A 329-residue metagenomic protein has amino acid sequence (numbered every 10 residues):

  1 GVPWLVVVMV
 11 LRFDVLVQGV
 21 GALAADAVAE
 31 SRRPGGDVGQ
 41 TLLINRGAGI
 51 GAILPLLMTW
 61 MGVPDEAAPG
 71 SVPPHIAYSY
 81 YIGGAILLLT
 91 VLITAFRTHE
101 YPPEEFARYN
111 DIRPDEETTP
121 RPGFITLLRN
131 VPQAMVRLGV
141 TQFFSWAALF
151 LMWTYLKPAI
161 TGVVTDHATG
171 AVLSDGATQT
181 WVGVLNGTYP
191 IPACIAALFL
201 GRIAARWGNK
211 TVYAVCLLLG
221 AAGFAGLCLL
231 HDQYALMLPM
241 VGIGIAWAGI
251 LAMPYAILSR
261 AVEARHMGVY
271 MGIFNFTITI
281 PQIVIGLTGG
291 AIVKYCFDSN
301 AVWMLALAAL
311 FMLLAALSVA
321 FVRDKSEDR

Functional and structural regions predicted by a protein language model:
G1, L218-H231: C-terminal ends and interior cores of transmembrane alpha-helices in multi-pass membrane transporters/permeases
G1-L16, A235-G249: Hydrophobic core of transmembrane alpha-helices in multi-pass small-molecule transporters, especially MFS/SLC-type
V2-P3, F13-L16, V20-G21, A27-L151 (+2 more regions): Intracellular loop-helix junctions on the cytosolic face of multi-pass helical membrane proteins
V15-V28, G249-E263: Intracellular juxtamembrane helix-capping segments at the cytosolic ends of symmetry-related transmembrane helices
E30-L42, Q179, V262-F274: Loop-to-transmembrane helix entry/capping segments in MFS-fold secondary transporters and related SLC/MFSD carriers
P74, D166-I191, W303: Loop-to-transmembrane helix entry
I195-N209, V293: Helix-to-loop junctions at the C-terminal end of transmembrane segments in multipass secondary transporters
M267-F297: A late C-terminal transmembrane helix in Major Facilitator Superfamily
